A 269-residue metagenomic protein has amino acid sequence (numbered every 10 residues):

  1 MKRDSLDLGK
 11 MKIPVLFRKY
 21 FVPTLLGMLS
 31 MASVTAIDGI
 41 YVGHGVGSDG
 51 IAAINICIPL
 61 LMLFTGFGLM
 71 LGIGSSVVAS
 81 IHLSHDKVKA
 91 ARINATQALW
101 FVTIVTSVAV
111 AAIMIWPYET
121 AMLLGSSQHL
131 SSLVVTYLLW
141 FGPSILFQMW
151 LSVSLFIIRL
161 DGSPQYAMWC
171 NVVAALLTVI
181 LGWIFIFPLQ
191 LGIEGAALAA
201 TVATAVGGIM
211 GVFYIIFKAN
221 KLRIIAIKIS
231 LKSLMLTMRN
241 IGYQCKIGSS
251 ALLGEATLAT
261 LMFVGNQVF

Functional and structural regions predicted by a protein language model:
M1-T24, A79-S144, L177, P188-S249: Short alpha-helical transmembrane segments in multi-pass integral membrane proteins
P14-S33, I37, L60-F67, P143 (+4 more regions): Residue-level signal for short hydrophobic patches within transmembrane helices of multi-pass membrane transporters
L25, L29, S33, I37 (+11 more regions): Generic alpha-helical transmembrane segments of integral inner-membrane proteins, especially permease/transport modules
S33-A52, A121-Q128, I184-L191, L252 (+1 more regions): Helix-terminus/linker motif at the lipid-water interface of multi-pass membrane proteins
V42-M62, H129-L133, I193-E194, N240-I247 (+1 more regions): Interfacial/gating helices of multi-pass transporter permease domains
I51-A111, Q148-A167, M262-Q267: Small-residue-rich hydrophobic transmembrane alpha-helices
S154-S163, G182-E194: Membrane-water interface regions at transmembrane-helix termini and the short interhelical loops of multi-pass membrane
